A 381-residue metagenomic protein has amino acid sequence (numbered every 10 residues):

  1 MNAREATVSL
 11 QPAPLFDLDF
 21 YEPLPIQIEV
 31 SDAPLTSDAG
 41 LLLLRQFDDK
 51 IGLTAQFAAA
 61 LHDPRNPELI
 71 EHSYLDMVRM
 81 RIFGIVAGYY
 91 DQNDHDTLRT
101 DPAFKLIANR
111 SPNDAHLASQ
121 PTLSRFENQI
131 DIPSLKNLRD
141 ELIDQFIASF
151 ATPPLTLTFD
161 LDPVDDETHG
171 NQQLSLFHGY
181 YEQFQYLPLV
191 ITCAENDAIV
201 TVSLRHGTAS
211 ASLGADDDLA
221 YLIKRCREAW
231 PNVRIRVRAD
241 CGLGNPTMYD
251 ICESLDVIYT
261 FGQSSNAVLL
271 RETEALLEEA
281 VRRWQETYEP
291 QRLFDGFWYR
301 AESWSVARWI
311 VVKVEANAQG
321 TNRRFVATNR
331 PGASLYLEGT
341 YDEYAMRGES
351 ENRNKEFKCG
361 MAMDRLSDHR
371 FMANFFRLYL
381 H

Functional and structural regions predicted by a protein language model:
M1-S210, A215-A229: Dynamic "connector" segments at or just before major functional cores
R4, Q11-I26, V30, T260-C359: An anionic, glycine-rich sequence signature occurring as long contiguous blocks
L61-I70, Y336-Y344, G360-F376: Short, solvent-exposed helix-loop connector elements
T156-D160, I199, R234-R238, I258-T260: Structural preference for beta-strand elements that scaffold enzyme active sites
Y180-Q185, S254-L269: Acidic, His- and aromatic-enriched active-site or binding-groove loops in soluble protein domains that engage sugars
E228-I235, S254-L255: Short, surface-exposed connector motifs at secondary-structure boundaries
V237-N245, S265-V268: Acidic, metal-coordinating catalytic cores used for nucleic-acid/nucleotide bond scission and strand-transfer chemistry
P246-I251: Catalytic cores of alpha/beta
